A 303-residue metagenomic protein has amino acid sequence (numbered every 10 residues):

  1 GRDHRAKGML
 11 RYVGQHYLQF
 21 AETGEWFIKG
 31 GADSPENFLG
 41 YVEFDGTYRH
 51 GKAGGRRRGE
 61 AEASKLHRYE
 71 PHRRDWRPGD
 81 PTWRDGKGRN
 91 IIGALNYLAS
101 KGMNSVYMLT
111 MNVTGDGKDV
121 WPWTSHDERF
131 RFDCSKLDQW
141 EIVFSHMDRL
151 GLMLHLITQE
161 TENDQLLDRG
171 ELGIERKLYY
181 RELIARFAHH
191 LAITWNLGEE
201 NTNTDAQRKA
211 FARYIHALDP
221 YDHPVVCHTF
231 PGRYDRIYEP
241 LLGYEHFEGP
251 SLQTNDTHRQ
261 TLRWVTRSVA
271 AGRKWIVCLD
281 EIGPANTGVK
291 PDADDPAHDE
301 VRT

Functional and structural regions predicted by a protein language model:
G1-D3: Ligand-binding face of N-terminal immunoglobulin V-set domains in extracellular IgSF glycoproteins
A6: Short microdomains enriched in Cys/His and/or Lys/Arg
M9-G249, Q253-R259: Active-site mouth of glycoside hydrolases
P220-D222, L241-T303: Catalytic-core region of carbohydrate-active enzymes that cleave or remodel glycosidic bonds
